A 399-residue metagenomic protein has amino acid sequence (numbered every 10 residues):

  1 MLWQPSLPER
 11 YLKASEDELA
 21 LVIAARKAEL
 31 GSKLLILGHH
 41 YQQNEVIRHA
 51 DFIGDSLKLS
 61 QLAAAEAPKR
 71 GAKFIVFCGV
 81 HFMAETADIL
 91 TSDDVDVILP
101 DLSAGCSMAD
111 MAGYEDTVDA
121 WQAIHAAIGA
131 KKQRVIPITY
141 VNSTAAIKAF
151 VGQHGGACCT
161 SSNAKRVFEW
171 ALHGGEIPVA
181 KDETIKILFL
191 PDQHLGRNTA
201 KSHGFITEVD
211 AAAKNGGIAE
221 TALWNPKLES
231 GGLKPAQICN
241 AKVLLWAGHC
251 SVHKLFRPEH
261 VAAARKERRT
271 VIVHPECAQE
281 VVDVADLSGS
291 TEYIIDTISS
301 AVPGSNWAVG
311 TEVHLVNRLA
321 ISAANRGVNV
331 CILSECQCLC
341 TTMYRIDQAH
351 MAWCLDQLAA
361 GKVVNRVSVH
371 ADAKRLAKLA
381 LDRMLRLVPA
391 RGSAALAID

Functional and structural regions predicted by a protein language model:
M1-D399: The feature marks the mature, well-folded catalytic cores of soluble enzymes
